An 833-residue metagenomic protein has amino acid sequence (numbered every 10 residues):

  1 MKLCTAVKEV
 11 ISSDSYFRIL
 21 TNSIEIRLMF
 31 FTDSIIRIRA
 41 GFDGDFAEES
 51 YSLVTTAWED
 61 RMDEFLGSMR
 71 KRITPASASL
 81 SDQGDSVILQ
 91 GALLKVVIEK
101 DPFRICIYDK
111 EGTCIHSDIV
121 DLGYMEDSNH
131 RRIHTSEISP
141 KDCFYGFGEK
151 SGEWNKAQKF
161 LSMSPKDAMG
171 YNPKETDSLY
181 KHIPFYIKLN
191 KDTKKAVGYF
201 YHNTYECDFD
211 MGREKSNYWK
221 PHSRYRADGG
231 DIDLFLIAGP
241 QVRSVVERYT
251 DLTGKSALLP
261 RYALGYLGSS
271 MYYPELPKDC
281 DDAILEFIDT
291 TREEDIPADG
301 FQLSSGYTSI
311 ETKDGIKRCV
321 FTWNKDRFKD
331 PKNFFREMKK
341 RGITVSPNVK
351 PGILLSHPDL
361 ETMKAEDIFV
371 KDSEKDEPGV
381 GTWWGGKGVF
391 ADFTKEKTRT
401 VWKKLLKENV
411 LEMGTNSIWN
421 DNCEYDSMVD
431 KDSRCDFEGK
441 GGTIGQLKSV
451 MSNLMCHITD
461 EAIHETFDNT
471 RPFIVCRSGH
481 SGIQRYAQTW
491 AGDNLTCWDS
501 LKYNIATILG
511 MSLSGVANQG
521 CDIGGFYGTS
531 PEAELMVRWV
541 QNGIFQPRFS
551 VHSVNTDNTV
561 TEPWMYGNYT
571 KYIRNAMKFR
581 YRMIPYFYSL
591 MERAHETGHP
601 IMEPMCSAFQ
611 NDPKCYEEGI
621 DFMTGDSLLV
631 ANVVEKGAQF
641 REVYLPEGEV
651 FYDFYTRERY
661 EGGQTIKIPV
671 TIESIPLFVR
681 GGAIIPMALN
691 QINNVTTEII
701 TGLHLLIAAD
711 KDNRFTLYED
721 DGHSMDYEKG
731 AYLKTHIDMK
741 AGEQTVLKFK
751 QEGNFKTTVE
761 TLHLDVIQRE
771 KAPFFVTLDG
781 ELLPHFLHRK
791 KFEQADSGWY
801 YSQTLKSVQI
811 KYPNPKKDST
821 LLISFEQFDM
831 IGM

Functional and structural regions predicted by a protein language model:
M1-S256, R261, L267-M271, K278-I284 (+8 more regions): N-terminal accessory segment at the very beginning of proteins
G112-S674, V679-R680: Catalytic-domain carbohydrate-binding cleft regions of carbohydrate-active enzymes
